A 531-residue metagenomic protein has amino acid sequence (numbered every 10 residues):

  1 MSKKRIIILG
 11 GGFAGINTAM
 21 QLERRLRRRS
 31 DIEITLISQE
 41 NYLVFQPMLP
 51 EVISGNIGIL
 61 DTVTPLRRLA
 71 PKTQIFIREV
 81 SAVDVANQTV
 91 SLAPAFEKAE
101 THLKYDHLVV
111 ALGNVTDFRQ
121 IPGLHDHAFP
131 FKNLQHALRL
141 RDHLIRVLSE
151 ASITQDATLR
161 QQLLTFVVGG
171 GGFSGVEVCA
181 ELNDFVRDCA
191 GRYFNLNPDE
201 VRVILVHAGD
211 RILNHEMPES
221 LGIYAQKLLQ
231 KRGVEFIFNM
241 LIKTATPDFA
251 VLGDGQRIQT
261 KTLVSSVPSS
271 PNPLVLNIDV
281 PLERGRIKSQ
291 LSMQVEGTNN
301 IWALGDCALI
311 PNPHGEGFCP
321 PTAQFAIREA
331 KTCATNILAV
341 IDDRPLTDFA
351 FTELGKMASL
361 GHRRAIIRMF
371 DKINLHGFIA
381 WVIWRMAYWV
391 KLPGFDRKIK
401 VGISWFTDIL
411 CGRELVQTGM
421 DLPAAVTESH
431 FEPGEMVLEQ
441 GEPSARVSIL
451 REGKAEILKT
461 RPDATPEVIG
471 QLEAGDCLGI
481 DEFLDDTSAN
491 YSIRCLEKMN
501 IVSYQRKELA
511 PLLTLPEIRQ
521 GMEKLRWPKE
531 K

Functional and structural regions predicted by a protein language model:
M1-A82, F166, V176-E216: Beta1-alpha1 glycine-rich phosphate/pyrophosphate-binding loop at the start of Rossmann-like nucleotide-binding domains
S2-K3, Q74-T165: FAD-binding core/adjacent interface of flavoenzyme oxidoreductases
E33, I75-V90, N183-L291, V295-G297 (+1 more regions): A Rossmann-like FAD-binding core segment of flavoenzymes
H127-D156, F249, R257-A326: FAD-site-proximal beta/loop scaffold in flavoenzymes
L159-M217, I223-K227, E235-I237, C319-S359: Rossmann-like dinucleotide-binding core of oxidoreductases
W302, L415-E482, A489-Y491, W527-P528: Regulatory nucleotide-sensing modules
F325, T335-M420, G521: C-terminal, flexible cofactor-proximal segment of oxidoreductases
H362, I469-P528: Cyclic-nucleotide recognition modules
